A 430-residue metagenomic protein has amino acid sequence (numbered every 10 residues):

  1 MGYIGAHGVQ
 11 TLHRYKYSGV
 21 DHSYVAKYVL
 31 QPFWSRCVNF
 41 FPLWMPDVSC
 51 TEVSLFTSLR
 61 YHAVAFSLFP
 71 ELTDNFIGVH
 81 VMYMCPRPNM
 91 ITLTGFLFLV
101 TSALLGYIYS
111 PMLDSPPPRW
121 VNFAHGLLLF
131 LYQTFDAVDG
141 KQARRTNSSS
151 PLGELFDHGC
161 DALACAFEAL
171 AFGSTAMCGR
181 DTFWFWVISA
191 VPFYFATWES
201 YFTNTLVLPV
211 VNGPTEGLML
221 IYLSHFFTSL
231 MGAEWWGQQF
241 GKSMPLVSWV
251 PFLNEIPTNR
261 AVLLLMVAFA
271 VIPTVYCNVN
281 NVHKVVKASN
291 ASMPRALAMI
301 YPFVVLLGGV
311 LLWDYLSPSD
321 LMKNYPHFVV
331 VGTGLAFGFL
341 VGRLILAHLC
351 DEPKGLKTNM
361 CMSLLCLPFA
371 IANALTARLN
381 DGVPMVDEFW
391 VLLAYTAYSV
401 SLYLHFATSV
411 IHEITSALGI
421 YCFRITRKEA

Functional and structural regions predicted by a protein language model:
M1-W44, V48-S49, F56-C85, S189-A430: C-terminal membrane-associated helical module and adjoining short loops/tails
S35, N39, L43, H62 (+7 more regions): Short helix-loop boundary/capping segments at the starts of domains
P46, R87, I91, D136 (+4 more regions): Structural signal for hydrophobic/aromatic residues that build the beta-strand cores of folded beta-sheet domains
S54-L55, N75, V79, T92-E154 (+4 more regions): Membrane-embedded alpha-helical segments that form the functional core of polytopic membrane enzymes, especially those
S58, F96-L99, D161, H225: Residue-level recognition of pore/gate-forming positions within transmembrane alpha-helices of multi-pass
I108-Y109, S174, L349: Helix-loop junctions at the membrane-solvent interface of multi-pass transporters, primarily the C-terminal
Q142-G217, I221-Y222: Histidine/cysteine- and/or acidic
